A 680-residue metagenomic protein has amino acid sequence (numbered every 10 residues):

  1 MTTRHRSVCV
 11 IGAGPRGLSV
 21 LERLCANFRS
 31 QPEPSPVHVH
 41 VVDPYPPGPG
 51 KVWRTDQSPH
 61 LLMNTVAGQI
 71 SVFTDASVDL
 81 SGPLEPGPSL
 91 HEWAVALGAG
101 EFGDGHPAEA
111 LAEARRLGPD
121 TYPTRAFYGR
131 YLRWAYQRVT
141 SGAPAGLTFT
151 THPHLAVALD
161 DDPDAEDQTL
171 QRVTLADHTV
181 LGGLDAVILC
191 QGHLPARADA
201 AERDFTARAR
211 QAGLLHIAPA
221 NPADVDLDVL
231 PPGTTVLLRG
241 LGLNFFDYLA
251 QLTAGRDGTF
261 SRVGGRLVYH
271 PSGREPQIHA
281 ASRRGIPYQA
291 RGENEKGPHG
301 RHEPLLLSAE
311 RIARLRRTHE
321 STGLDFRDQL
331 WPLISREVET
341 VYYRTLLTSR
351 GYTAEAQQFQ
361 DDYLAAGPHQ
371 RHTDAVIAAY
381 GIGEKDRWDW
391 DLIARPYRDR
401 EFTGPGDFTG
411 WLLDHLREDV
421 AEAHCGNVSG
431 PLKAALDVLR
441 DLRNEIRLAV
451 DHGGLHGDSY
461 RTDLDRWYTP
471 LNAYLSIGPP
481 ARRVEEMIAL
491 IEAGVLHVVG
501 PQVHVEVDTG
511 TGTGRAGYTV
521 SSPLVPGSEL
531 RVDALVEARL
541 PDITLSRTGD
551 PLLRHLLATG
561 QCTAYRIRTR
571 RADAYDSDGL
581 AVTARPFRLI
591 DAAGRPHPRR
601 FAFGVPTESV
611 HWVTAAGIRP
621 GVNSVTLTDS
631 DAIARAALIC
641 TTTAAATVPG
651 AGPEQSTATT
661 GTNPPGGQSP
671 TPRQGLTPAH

Functional and structural regions predicted by a protein language model:
M1-Q57, L111-T643, T647, G652-E654 (+3 more regions): Flavin (primarily FAD) cofactor-binding/catalytic cores of flavoenzymes
P47-A110, H597: Redox-cofactor-proximal catalytic regions of oxidoreductases
